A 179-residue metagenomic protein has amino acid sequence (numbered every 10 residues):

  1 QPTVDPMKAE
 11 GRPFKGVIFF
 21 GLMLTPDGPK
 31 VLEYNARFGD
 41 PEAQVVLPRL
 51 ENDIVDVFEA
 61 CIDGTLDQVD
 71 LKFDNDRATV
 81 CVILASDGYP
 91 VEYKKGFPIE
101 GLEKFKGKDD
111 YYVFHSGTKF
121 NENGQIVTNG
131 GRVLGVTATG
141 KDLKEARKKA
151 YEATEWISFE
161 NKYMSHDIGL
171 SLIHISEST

Functional and structural regions predicted by a protein language model:
Q1-I18, N35-D110, N121: Active-site "cap" helix and flanking loop/linker of ATP-utilizing ligase/carboxylase catalytic domains
V4, E152-H166: Short arginine-rich
F20-L24, P29-F38, G117-T118: Short beta-strand elements
C81-I83, R132-G140: Short, well-ordered beta-strand elements within core beta-sheets of diverse protein domains
E92, K141-K148: Short, conserved charged micro-motifs
G96, R147-A153: Short amphipathic alpha-helices in soluble, non-transmembrane regions that often serve as interface/regulatory elements
Q125-G131: Short, flexible turn/loop "capping" segments at secondary-structure junctions
S171-T179: Residue-level detector of conserved catalytic or cofactor/ligand-binding positions in enzyme active sites
